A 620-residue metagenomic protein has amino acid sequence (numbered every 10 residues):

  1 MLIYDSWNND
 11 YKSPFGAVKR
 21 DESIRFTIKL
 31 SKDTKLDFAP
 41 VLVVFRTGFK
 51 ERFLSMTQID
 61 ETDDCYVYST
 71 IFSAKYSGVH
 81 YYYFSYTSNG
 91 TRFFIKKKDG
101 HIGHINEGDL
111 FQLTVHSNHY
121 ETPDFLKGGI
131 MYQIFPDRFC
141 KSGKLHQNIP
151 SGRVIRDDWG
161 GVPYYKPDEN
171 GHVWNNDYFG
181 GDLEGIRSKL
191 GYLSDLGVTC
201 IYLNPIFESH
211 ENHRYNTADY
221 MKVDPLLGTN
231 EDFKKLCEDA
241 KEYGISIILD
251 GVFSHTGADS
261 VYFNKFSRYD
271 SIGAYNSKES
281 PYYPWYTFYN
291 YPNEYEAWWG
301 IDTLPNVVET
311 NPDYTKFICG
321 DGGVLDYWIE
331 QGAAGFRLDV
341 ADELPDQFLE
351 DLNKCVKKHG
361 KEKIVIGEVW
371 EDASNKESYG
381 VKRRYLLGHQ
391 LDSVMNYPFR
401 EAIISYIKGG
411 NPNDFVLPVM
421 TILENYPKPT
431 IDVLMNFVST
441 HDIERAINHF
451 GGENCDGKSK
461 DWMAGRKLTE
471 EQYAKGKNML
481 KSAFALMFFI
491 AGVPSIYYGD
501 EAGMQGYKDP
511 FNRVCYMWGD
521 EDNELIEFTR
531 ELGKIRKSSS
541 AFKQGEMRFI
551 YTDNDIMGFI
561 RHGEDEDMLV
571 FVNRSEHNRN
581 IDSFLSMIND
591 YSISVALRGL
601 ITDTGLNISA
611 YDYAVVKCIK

Functional and structural regions predicted by a protein language model:
M1-G129: Glycan-association/targeting regions that enable binding to alpha-glucans and other polysaccharides
F15, I550-S586: Carbohydrate-binding surface patches
I28, I134, L193, L203 (+10 more regions): Conserved, mostly hydrophobic/aromatic
K32, D603-K620: C-terminal beta-strand-rich structural cap/linker in extracellular carbohydrate-active enzymes
L36-T47, H80-Y82, N578-R598: Beta-strand-rich binding/interaction modules
F135-C200, I206-Q331, L352-K358: Substrate-binding/active-site clefts of carbohydrate-active enzymes
D137, Y379-G380, M435-L468, F484-D522: Aromatic/acidic polysaccharide-binding cleft in carbohydrate-active enzymes
C237-S246, S254-H255, S260-S271, V324 (+4 more regions): Active-site-proximal helices and loops of the catalytic beta/alpha 8
